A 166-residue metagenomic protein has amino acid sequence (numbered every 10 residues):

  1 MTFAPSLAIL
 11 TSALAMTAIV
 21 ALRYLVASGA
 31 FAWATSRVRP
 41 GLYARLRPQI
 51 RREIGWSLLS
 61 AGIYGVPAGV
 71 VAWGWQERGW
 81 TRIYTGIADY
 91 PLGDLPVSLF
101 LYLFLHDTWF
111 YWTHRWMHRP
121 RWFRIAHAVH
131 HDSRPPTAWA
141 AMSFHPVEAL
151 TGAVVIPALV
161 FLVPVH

Functional and structural regions predicted by a protein language model:
M1-W112, W116, I125, S133-P164: Non-catalytic, topology-defining segments of multipass membrane proteins
W122: Short basic/glycine-enriched coil/helix segment immediately N-terminal to the Walker B
